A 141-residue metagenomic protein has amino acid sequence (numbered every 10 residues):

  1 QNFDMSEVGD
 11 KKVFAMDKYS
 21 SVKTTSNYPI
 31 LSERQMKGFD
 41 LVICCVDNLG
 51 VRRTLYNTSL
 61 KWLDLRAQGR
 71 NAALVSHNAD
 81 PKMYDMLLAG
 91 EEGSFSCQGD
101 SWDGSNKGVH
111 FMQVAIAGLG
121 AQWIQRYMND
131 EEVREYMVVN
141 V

Functional and structural regions predicted by a protein language model:
Q1-V22: Glycine-rich phosphate-binding loop and adjoining beta1-alpha1-beta2 segment of Rossmann-like nucleotide-binding folds
D4, K11, I30-Q35, N140: Short, solvent-exposed coil/turn linker segments
K23-T25, K61: Conserved beta-strand segments of alpha/beta enzyme cores
T25-R34, N48: Conserved SAM/SAH-binding loop
Q35-L41, C45-V141: Glycine-rich phosphate/adenylate-binding loop
